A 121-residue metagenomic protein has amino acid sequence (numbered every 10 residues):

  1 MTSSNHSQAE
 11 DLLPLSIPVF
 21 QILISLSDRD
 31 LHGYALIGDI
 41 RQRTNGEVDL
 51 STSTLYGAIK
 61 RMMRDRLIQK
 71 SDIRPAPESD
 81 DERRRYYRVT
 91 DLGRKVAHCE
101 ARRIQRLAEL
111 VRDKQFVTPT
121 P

Functional and structural regions predicted by a protein language model:
M1-D11: Short, Lys/Arg-enriched N-terminal segment that forms or immediately precedes the first helix of a structured domain
S3-S4, L92-P121: Amphipathic alpha-helical dimerization/coiled-coil segments that flank or bridge DNA-binding/regulatory modules
E10-T54: N-terminal helix-turn-helix DNA-binding core of bacterial DNA-binding proteins
V19-I22, G46, A58, Y86 (+2 more regions): Residue-level recognition of specific faces of alpha-helices
L55-M62: Basic amphipathic alpha-helical segments that dock to polyanions
M63-D80, R88: Beta-hairpin "wing" of winged helix-turn-helix
E78-E100: Basic, amphipathic "hinge/linker" alpha-helix immediately C-terminal to the N-terminal HTH DNA-binding motif
